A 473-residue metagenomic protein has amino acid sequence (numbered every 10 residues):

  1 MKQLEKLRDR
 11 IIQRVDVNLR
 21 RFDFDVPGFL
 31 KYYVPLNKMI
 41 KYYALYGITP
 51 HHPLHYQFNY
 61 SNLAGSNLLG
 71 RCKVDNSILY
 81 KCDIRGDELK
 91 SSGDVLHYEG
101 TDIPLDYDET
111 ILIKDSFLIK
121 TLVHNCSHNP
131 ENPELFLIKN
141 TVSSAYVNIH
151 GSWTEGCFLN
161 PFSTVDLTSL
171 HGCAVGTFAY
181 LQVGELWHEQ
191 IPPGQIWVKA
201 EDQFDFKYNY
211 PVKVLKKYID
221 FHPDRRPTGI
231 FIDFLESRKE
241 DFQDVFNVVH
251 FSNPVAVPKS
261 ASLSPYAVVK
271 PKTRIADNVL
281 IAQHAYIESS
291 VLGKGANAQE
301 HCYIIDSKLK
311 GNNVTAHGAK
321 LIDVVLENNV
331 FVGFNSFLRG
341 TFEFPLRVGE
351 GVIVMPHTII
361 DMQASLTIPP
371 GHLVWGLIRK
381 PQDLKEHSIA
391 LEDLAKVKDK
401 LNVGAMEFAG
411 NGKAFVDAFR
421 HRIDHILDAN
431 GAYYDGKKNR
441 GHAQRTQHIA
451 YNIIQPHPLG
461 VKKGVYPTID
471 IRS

Functional and structural regions predicted by a protein language model:
M1-V17, P27-P50: Extended low-complexity, polyampholyte segments enriched in Ser/Thr/Pro and acidic residues
E5-G28, D83-I138, A145, I149-T154 (+3 more regions): Glycine-rich hexapeptide-repeat left-handed beta-helix
K41, Y46-A64, L68-L69, K73-I78 (+3 more regions): Extracellular beta-rich repeat passengers
Y43-A44, P53-F58, S237-L263, V268-K270: Eukaryote-specific, low-hydrophobicity, charge-rich regions
G70, E109, F251-N253, P265 (+3 more regions): Short, conserved secondary-structure segments in the cores of folded domains
P258-S289, G293-G295, Q299-E300: Beta-propeller domains
I469-R472: Long, low-complexity, intrinsically disordered segments
